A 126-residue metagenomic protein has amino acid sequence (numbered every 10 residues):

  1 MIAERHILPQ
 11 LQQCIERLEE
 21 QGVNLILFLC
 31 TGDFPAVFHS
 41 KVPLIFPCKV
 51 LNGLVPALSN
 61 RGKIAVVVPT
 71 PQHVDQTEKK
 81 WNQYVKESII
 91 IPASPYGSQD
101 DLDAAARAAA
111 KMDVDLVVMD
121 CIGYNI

Functional and structural regions predicted by a protein language model:
M1-I126: Non-catalytic structural scaffold of enzyme domains
